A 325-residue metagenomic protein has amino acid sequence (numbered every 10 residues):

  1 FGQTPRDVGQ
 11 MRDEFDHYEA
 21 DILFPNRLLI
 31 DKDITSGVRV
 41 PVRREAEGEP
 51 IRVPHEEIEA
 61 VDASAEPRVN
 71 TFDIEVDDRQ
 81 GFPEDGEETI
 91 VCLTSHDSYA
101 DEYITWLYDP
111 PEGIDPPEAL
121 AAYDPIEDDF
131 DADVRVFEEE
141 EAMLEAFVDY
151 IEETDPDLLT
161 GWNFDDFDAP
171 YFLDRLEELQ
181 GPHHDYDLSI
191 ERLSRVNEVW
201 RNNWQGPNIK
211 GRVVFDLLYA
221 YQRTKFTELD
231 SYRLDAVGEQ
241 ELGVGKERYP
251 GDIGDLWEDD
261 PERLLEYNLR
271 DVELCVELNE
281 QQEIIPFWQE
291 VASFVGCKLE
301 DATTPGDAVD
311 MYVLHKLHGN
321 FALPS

Functional and structural regions predicted by a protein language model:
F1-P67: N-terminal accessory regions of nucleic-acid-interacting proteins
P41, G48-E66, I74-L144, V148 (+1 more regions): Alpha-helical interaction scaffolds
P41-D78, G181-L188, R192-P207, M311-S325: Extended, Lys/Arg-enriched charged tracts that mediate electrostatic binding to polyanionic substrates
D85-I90, D168-P182: Short secondary-structure boundary/capping segments
T105, G113-L120, D131-V134, A169 (+2 more regions): Active-site-proximal helix-loop-helix substrate-binding element of RNase H-like nuclease domains
P125, F147-F172: Proline-aspartate-enriched helix->loop->beta-strand connector
D252-S325: Common nucleic-acid-contacting/processivity interface regions adjacent to the catalytic cores of nucleic-acid enzymes
